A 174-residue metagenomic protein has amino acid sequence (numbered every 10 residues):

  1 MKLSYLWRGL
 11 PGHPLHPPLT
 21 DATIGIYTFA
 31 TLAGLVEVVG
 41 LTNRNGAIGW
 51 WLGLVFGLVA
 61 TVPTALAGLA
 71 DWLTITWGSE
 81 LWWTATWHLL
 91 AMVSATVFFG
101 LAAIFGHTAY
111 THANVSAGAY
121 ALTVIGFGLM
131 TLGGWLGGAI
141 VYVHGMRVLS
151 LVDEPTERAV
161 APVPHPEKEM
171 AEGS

Functional and structural regions predicted by a protein language model:
M1-L73, W77-S174: Polytopic transmembrane helical bundles with strong interfacial aromatic enrichment
